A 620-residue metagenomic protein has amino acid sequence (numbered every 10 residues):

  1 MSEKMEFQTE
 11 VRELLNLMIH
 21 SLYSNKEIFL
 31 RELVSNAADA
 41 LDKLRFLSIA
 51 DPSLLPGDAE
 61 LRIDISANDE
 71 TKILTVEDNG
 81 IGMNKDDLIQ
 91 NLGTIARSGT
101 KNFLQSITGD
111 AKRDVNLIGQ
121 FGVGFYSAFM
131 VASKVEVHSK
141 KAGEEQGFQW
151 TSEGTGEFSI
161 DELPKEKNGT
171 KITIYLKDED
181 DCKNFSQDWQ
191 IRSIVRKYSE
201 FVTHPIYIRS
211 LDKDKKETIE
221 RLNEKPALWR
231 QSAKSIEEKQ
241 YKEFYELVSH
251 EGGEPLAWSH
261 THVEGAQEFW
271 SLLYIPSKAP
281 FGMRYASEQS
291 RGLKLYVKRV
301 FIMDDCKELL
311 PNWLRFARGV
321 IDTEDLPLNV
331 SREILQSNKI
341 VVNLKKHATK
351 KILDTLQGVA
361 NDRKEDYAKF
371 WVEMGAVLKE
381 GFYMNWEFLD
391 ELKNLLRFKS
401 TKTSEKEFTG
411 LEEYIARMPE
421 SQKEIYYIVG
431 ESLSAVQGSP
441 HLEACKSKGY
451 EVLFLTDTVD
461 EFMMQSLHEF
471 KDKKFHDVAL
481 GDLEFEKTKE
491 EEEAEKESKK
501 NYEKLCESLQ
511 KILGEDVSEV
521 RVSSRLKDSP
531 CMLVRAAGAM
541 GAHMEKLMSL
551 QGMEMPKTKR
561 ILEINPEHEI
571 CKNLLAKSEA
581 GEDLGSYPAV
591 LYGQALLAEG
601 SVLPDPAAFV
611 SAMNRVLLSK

Functional and structural regions predicted by a protein language model:
M1-F185, S193, P419: GHKL (Bergerat-fold) ATPase N-terminal catalytic module, capturing the glycine-rich phosphate-binding loop and acidic
L117, H138-E157, K177-K620: GHKL/Bergerat-fold ATPase module in large chromosome/replication-associated machines
